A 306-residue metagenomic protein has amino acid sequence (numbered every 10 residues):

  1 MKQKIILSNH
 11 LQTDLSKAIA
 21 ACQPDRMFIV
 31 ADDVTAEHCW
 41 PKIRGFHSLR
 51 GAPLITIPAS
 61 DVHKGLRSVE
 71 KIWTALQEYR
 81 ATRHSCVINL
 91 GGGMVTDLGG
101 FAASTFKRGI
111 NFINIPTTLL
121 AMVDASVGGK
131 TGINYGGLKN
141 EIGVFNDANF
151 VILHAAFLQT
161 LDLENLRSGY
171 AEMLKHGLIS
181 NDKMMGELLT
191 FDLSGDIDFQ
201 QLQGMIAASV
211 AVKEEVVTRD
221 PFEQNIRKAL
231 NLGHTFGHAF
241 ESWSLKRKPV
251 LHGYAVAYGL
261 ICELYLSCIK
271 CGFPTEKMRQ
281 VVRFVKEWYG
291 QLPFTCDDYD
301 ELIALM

Functional and structural regions predicted by a protein language model:
M1-C86: ATP/NTP phosphate-donor binding region
A59, L90-G92, L232-G233: Glycine-rich beta-strand-to-loop/alpha-helix junction loops that act as flexible
L76-L90, D97-N114: Non-catalytic interfacial helical region
M94-G100, M122, A239: Short glycine/serine/threonine-rich phosphate/pyrophosphate-binding segments that cradle anionic phosphate groups
F101-S194: A glycine/threonine-rich phosphate-anchoring loop and its flanking beta-alpha core in nucleotide/phosphate-binding
F191-D300: Active-site segments that bind and position negatively charged phosphate/pyrophosphate groups
D300-M306: Short, amphipathic C-terminal "tail helix"
